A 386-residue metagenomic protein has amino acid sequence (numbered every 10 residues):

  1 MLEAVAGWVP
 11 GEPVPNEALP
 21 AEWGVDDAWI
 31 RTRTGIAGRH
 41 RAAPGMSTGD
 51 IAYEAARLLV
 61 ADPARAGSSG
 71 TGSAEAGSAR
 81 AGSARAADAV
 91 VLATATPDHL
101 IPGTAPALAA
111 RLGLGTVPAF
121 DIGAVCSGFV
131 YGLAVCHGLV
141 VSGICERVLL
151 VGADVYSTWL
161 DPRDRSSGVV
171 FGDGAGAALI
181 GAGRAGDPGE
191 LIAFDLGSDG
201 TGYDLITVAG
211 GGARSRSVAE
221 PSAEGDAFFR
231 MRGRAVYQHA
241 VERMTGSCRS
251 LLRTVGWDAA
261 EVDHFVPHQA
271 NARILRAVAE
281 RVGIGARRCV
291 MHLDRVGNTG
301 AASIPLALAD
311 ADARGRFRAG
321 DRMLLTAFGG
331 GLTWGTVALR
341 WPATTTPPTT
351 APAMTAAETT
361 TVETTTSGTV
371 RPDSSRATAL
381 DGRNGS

Functional and structural regions predicted by a protein language model:
M1-P44, D164-Q238, E242, G246 (+4 more regions): Condensing-enzyme catalytic core mediating Claisen C-C bond formation in acyl metabolism
L2, P44-C126, V130, T254 (+1 more regions): Conserved beta-ketoacyl condensing-enzyme motif
L2-A4, I30, L59, V90 (+8 more regions): Buried hydrophobic positions in well-ordered alpha/beta secondary-structure cores of metabolic enzymes
A21-W29, L100-G113, L149-Y156, A213-S222 (+1 more regions): Acidic-glycine-rich active-site phosphate/pyrophosphate-binding loop
I36-G38, D88-V91, A110-G123, S157-R163 (+1 more regions): Glycine/charged-rich beta-loop-alpha catalytic/anionic-binding loops adjacent to active sites
G49, Y53, P97, G115 (+5 more regions): Claisen-condensing/thiolase-fold acyl-transfer catalytic domains that form or cleave C-C bonds in fatty acid
A61-D88, T345-G385: Intrinsically disordered, low-complexity terminal tails and inter-domain linkers enriched for S/T/G/P/D/E
V141-A175: Flexible, glycine-rich active-site loops centered on histidine and acidic residues that chelate a metal or position
